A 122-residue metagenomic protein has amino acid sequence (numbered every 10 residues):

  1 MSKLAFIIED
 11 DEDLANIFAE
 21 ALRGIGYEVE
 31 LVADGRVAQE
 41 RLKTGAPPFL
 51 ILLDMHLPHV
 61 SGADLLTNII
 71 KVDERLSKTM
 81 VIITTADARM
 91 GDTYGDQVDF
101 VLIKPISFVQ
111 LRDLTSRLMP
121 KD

Functional and structural regions predicted by a protein language model:
E9, T85: Conserved acidic carboxylate
N16-G24: Charged docking surfaces used in two-component/phosphorelay signaling
A19, I106-L118: C-terminal output helix
L31-L50: Acidic, metal-coordinating helix/loop segments flanking the phosphotransfer/catalytic sites of two-component signaling
D34, S61-D64: Acidic catalytic/metal-coordinating carboxylates
D54: Active-site residues of response regulator receiver
P58: The feature encodes the CheY-like receiver
A63-L76: Short amphipathic alpha-helix used as the core "switch/output" element in two-component signaling
